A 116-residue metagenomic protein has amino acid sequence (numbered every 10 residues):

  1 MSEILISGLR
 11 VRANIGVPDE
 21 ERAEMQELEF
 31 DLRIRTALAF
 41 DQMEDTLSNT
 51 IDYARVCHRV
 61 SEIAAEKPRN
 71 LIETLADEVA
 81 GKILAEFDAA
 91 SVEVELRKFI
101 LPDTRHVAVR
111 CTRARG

Functional and structural regions predicted by a protein language model:
M1-G116: N-terminal, polar/charged subdomain of small-to-medium soluble alpha/beta proteins
